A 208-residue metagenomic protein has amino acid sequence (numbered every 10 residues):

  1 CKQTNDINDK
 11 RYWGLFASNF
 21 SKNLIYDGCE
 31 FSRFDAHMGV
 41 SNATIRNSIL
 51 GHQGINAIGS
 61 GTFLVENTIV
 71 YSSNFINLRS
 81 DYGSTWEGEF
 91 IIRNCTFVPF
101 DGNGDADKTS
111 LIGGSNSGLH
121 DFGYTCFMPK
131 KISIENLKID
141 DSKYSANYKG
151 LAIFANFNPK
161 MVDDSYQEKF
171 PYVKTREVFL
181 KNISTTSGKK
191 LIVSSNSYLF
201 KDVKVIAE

Functional and structural regions predicted by a protein language model:
C1-I7, S21-R33, S41-G54, G61-N74 (+4 more regions): Right-handed parallel beta-helix
T4-S18, G28-D35, R46-S60, I69-E87 (+3 more regions): Extracellular beta-strand/beta-solenoid scaffold signature
A152-F170, T175-E208: C-terminal amphipathic "assembly/sorting" segment characterized by alternating charged and hydrophobic residues
